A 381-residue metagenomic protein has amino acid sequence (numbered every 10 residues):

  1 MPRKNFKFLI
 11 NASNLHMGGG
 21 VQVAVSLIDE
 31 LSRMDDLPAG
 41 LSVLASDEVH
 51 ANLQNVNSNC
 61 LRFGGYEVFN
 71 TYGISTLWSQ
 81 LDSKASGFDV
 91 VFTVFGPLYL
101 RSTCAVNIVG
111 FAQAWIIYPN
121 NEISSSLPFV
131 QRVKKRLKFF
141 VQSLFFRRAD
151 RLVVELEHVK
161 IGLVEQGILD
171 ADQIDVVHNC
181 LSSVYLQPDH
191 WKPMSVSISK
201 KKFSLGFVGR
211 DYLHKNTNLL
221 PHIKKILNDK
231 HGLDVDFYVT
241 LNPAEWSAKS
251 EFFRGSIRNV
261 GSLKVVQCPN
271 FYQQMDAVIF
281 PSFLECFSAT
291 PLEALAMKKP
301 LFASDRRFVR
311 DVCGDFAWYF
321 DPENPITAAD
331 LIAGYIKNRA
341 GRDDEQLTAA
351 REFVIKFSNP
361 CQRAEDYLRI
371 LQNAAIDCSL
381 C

Functional and structural regions predicted by a protein language model:
L9, V196-K215, P221-K224: Conserved donor-binding/catalytic core segment of Leloir-type glycosyltransferases
C60, W246-P269: Nucleotide-activated donor-binding/catalytic signature segment of Leloir-type glycosyltransferases, i.e., the conserved
Q131-L152: Membrane-proximal helix-turn-helix segments that form the acceptor-binding/catalytic region of lipid-linked
F146-Q173: A short, active-site helix/loop in glycosyltransferases that binds the activated sugar's phosphate group
F283: Aromatic "clamp/platform" in nucleotide-sugar-dependent glycosyltransferases that forms part of the donor/acceptor
P300-A303: Short hydrophobic beta-strand element within catalytic cores of glycosyltransferases and related nucleotide-activated
W318-I326, A333-A340: Conserved acidic donor-binding segment of nucleotide-sugar-dependent glycosyltransferases
A340, D344-C378: A charged, aromatic-enriched C-terminal amphipathic alpha-helix characteristic of glycosyltransferases across folds
